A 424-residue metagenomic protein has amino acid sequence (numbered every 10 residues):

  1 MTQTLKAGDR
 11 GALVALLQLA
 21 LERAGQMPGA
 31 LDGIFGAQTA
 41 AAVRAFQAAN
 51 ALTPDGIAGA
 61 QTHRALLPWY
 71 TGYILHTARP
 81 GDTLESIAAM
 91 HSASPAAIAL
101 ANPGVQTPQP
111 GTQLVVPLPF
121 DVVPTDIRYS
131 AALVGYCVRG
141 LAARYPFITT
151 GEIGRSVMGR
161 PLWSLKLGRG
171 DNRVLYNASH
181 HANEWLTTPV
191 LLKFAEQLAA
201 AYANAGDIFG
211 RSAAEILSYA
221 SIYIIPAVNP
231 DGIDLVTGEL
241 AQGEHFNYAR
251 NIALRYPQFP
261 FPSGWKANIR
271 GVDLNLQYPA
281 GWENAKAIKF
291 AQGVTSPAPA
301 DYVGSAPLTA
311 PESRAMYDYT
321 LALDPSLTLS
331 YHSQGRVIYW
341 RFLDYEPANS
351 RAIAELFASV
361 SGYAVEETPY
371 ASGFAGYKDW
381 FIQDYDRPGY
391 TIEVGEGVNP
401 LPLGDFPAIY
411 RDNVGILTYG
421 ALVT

Functional and structural regions predicted by a protein language model:
M1-G33, H76-R79: Acidic, Ser/Thr/Pro/Gly-enriched interdomain connector segments
T4, S86, A97, P117-P161: Short glycine- and acidic-rich boundary segments immediately preceding or forming the N-terminal edge of structured
E22-Q26, R44-A51, L67-T71, A89-A93 (+9 more regions): Sec-exported extracytoplasmic/periplasmic mature domains
A37-P80, S86-M90, S94-D121: Extracellular LysM carbohydrate-binding repeats and other cell-envelope/extracellular binding modules
P146-T149, R160, D171-R173, S218-Y223 (+3 more regions): Loop/turn elements at helix/coil->beta-strand transitions in domains of secreted/extracellular proteins
E152, Y278-T424: Metallocarboxypeptidase
W163-D171, S179: Short beta-strand-to-loop junctions in surface cap/lid or active-site-entrance loops
D171, W185-Y339, E346-P347, L401: Active-site/substrate-binding loop(s) of hydrolase catalytic cores
